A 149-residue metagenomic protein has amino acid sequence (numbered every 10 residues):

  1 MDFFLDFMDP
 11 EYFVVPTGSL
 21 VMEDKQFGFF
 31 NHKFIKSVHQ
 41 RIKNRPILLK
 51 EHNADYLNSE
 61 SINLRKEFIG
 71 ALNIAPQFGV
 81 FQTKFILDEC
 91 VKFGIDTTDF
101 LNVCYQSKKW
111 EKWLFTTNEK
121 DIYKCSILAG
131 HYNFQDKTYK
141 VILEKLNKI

Functional and structural regions predicted by a protein language model:
M1-L146: Active-site capping/gating regions of soluble enzymes
